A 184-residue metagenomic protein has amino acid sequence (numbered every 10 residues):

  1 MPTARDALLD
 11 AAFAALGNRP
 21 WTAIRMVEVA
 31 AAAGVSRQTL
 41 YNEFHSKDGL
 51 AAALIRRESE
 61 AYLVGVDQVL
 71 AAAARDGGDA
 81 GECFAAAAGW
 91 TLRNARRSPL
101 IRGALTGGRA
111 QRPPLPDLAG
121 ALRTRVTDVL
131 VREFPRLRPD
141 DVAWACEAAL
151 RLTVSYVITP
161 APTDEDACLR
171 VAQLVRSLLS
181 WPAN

Functional and structural regions predicted by a protein language model:
M1-A32, G49-A52, A74: Basic, helix-initiating cap at the start of DNA-binding domains
L8-L16, Y62, V66, T91: Short hydrophobic clusters on alpha-helical segments that form packing/core surfaces in small helical domains
L16, A51-E58, V66, L118: Alpha-helical DNA-contacting segments of helix-turn-helix folds
A33-F44: Short hydrophobic/aromatic patch on the recognition helix
A53, V64-R97: Hydrophobic alpha-helical connector segments
E60-L63, G103, A110-R136, D140-E147: Amphipathic alpha-helical packing segments from all-alpha helical-bundle domains
A85-A119: Amphipathic alpha-helical segments used for helix-helix packing
T124-R132, R136, A143, L152-N184: C-terminal peripheral helix-coil segments that are non-catalytic and often amphipathic
